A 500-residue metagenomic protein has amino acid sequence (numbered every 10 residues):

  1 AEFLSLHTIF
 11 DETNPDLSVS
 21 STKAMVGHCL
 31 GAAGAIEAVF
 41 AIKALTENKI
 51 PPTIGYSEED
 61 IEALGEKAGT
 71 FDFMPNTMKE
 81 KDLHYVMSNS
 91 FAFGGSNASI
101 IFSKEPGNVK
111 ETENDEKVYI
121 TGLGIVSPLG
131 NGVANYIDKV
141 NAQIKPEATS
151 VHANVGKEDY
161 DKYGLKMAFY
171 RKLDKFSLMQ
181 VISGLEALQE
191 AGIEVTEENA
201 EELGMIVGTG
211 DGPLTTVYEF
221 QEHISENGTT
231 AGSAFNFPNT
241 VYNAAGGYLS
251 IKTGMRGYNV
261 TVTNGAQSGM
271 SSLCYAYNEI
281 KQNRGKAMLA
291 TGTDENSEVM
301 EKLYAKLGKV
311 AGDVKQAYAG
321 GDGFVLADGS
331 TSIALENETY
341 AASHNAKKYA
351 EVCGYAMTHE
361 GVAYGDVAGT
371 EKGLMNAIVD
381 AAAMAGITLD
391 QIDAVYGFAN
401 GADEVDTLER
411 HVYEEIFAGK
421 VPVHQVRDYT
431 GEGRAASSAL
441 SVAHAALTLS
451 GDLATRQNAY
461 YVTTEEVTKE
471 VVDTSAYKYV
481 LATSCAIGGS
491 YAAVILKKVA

Functional and structural regions predicted by a protein language model:
A1, C29-A32, K166-I182, A234-V241 (+5 more regions): Active-site pocket-shaping loop/turn-to-helix segments
A1, F10, D16, Y119-I120 (+6 more regions): Conserved beta-ketoacyl condensing-enzyme motif
A1, N14-F71, R284-D322, Y355-G369 (+2 more regions): Acyl-CoA/ACP chain-elongation machinery
A1-E2, L6, A38, G95 (+15 more regions): Conserved small-residue
E12-P15, A68-T121, E197-A200, A385 (+2 more regions): Flexible, low-complexity linker/loop segments at domain and module junctions
C29-I50, K67-P75, I100-F102, V181-I193 (+7 more regions): Active-site-proximal alpha-helical scaffold in enzymes
G65, T70-K81, E226-S233, C274 (+4 more regions): Glycine-/small-residue-rich "gating" segment that lines the acyl/pantetheine channel and substrate pocket
P106-S150, K309-I387, D393-A394, I495-A500: Condensing-enzyme catalytic core mediating Claisen C-C bond formation in acyl metabolism
